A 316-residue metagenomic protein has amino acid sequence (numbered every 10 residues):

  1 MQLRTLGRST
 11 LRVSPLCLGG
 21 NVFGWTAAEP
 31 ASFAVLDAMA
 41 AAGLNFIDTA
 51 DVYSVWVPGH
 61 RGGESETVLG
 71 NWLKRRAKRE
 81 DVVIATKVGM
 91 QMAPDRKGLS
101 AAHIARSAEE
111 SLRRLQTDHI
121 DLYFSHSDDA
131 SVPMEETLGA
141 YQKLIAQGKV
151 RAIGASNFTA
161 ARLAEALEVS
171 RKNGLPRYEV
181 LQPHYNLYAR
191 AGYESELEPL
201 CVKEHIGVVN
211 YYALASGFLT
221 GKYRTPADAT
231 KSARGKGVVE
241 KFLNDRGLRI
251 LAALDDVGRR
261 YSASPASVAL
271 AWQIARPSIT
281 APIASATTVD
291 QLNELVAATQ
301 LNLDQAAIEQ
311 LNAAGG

Functional and structural regions predicted by a protein language model:
M1-E80: N-terminal binding-site loop/beta-alpha segment at the start of enzyme catalytic domains that lines or forms
G7-G24, V83-D95, H119, F124: N-terminal small/glycine-rich loop or linker at the start of catalytic domains across soluble metabolic enzymes
A28-M39, L99-R114, L163-E168: Short, acidic/polar
A41, W72-E80, L112-Q116, I145 (+1 more regions): Acidic (Asp/Glu)-rich catalytic clusters
Y53-V57, Q91-R96, L219, Q291-E294: A short acidic, helix-capping loop that chelates divalent metal ions and anchors anionic groups
L112-S131: Active-site groove signature of glycoside hydrolases
D128, V132-G316: Beta/alpha (TIM)-barrel catalytic core signal, keyed to glycine-rich beta->alpha loops juxtaposed to Asp/Glu that bind
